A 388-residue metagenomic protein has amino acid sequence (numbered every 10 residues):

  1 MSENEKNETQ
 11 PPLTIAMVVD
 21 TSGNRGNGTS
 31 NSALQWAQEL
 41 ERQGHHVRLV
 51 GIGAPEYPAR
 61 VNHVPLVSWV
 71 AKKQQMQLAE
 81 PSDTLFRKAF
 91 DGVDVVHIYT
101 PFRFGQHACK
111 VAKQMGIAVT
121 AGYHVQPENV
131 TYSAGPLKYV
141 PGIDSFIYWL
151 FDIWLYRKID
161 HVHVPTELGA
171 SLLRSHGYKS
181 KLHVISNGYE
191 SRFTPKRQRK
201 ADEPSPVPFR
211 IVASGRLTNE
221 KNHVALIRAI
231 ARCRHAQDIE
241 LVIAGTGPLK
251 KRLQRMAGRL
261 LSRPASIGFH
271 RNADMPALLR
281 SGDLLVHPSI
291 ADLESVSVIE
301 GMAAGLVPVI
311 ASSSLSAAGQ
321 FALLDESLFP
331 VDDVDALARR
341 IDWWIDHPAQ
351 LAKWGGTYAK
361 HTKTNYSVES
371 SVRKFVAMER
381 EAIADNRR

Functional and structural regions predicted by a protein language model:
A16, D202-R232, V242: Conserved donor-binding/catalytic core segment of Leloir-type glycosyltransferases
G53, L168, G188: Carbohydrate-associated surface elements
F90, Y156, F269-H270, A277-G282: Short alpha-helical donor nucleotide-sugar binding micro-motif in glycosyltransferases
P101, I290: Aromatic "clamp/platform" in nucleotide-sugar-dependent glycosyltransferases that forms part of the donor/acceptor
Q114, Q126, G142-H161, H176: Membrane-proximal helix-turn-helix segments that form the acceptor-binding/catalytic region of lipid-linked
K251-H270: Nucleotide-activated donor-binding/catalytic signature segment of Leloir-type glycosyltransferases, i.e., the conserved
V307-A311, S316: Short hydrophobic beta-strand element within catalytic cores of glycosyltransferases and related nucleotide-activated
L323-D335, W343-P348: Conserved acidic donor-binding segment of nucleotide-sugar-dependent glycosyltransferases
